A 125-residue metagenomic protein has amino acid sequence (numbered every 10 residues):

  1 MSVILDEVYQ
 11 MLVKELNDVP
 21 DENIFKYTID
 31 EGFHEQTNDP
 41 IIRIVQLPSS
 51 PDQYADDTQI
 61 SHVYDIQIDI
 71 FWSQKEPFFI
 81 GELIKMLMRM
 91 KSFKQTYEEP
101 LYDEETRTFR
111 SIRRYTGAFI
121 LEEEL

Functional and structural regions predicted by a protein language model:
M1-S49, Q53-Y54: Small/polar-rich, solvent-exposed N-terminal microdomains that initiate assembly or binding
P40, Y64, F79-L83: Amphipathic alpha-helical interface surfaces
P51-D52, E76, L121-E124: Short, cysteine-centered beta-strand-loop-beta hairpins and adjacent loop/turn segments enriched in charged/polar
A55-I60, E104-T106: Short, solvent-exposed beta-strand/turn "edge" segments of beta-rich domains on protein surfaces
T58-S61, I84-M86: Short intrinsically disordered coil segments
I60-Q74, F109-F119: Oligomerization/assembly interface segments of phage tail-like spikes and tubes
I70-K85: Charged low-complexity stretches with an acidic bias
G81-L125: Acidic-leaning, charged glycine-interspersed low-complexity segments
